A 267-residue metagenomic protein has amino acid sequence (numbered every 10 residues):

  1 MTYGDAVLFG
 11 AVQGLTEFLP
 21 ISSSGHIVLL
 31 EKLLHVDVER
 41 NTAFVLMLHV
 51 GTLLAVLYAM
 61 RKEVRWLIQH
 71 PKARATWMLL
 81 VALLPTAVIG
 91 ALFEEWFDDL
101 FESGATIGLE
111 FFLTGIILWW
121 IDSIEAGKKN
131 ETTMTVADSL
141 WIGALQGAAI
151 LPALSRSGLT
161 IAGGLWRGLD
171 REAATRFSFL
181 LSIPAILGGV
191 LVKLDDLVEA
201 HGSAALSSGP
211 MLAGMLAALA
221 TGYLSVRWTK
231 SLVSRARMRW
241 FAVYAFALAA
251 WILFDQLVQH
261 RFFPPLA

Functional and structural regions predicted by a protein language model:
M1-A267: Multi-pass membrane proteins that catalyze or facilitate reactions on polyprenyl-/lipid-phosphate substrates and their
